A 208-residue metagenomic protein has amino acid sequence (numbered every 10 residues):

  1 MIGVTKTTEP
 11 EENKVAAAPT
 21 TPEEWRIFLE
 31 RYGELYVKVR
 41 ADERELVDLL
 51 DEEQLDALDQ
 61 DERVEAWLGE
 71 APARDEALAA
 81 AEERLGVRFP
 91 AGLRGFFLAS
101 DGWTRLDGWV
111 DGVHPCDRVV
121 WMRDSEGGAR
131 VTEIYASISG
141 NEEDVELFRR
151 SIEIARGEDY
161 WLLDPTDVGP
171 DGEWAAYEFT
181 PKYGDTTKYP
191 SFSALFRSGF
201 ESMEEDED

Functional and structural regions predicted by a protein language model:
I2-D159: A surface-exposed partner-binding patch
E11-K14, A155, T166-G169, T180 (+1 more regions): Intrinsically disordered, low-complexity regions of eukaryotic proteins
T21, T187-S202: Alpha-helix N-cap recognition
W103-D107, D111, G169-G172, F179-P181 (+1 more regions): Generic alpha-helical propensity signal that fires on short helical segments and nearby coil/disordered stretches
Y160-P190: Segments surrounding the PLD/"HKD" phosphodiesterase catalytic module and close analogs
S202-D208: Long hydrophobic alpha-helical segments typical of transmembrane helices together with their membrane-interfacial
